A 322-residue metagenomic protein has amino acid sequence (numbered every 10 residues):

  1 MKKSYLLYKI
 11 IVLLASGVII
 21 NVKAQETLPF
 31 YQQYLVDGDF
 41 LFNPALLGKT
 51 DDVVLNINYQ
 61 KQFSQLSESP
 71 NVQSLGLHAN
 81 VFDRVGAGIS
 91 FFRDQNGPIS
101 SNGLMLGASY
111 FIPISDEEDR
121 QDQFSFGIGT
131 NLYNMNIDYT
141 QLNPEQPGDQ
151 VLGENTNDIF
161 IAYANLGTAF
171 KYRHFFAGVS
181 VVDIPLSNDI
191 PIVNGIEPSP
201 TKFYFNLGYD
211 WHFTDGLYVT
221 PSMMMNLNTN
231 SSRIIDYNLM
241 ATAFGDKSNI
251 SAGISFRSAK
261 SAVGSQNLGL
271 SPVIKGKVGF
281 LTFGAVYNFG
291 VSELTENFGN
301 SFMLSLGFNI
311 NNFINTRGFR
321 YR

Functional and structural regions predicted by a protein language model:
K2-I10: Bacterial N-terminal signal peptides that target proteins for export
K9-G17: Bacterial N-terminal signal peptides
I19-A24: Sec/Tat signal peptide C-region and signal peptidase I cleavage site
Q25-R322: Subset of outer-membrane beta-barrel
